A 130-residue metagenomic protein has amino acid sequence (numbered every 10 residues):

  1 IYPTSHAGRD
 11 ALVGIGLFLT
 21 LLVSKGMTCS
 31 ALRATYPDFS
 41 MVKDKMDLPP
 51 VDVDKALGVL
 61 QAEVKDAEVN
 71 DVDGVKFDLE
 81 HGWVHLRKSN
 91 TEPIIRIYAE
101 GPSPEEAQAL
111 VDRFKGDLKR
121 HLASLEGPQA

Functional and structural regions predicted by a protein language model:
I1-A130: Phosphate-binding and adjacent anionic-ligand microenvironments
